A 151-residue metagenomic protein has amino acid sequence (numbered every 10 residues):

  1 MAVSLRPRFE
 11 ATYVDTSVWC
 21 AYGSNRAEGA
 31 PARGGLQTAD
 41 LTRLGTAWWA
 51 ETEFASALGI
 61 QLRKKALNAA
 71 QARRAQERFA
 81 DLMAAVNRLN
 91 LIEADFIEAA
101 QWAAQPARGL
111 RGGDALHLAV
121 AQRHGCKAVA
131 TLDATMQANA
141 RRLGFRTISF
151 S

Functional and structural regions predicted by a protein language model:
M1-A11, L118-S151: Acidic, PIN/NYN-like endoribonuclease modules and their adjacent C-terminal/linker elements
M1-A50, Q61-R74, R142-F145: Short, well-structured N-terminal submotif of metal-dependent ribonuclease cores
F9, D40-L44, A85-N87, R123-A128: Short active-site oxyanion
V14, G45-T46, N90-L91, G112 (+1 more regions): Short beta-strand scaffold positions
V18, A50, D95, H117 (+1 more regions): Alpha-helix capping/helix-boundary segments
T46-T52, G113-L116: Aromatic- and histidine-enriched alpha-helix N-cap/loop-to-helix transition segments that scaffold the rims
W48-E51, E77-P106: Acidic catalytic patch
E53-I60, R78, E98, V120: A general alpha-helix detector
